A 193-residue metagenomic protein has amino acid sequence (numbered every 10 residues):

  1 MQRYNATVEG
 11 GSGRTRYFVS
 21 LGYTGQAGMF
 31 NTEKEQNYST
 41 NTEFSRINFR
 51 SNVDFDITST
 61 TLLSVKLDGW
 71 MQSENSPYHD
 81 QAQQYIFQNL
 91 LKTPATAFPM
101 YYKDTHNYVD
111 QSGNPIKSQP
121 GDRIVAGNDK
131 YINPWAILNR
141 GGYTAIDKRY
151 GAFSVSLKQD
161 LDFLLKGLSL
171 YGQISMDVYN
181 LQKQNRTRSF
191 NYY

Functional and structural regions predicted by a protein language model:
Q2-G22, Q26-M29, T40-Y131, T144-I146 (+1 more regions): Flexible loop and strand-edge segments within Gram-negative outer membrane beta-barrel domains
R16, L62, K148-Y150, L165-Y171: Outer-membrane beta-barrel architecture
V19, V65, V155, L170-G172: Membrane-embedded beta-strand positions of outer-membrane beta-barrel proteins
K34-S39, N52, L138-T144, S156: Extracellular loop and loop/strand-boundary signature of outer-membrane beta-barrel proteins
N48-R50, A152-S156, Q173: One-face residue pattern on beta-strands with alternating periodicity enriched for small/polar residues
P134-L138, G151-S154: Short linear interaction motifs
